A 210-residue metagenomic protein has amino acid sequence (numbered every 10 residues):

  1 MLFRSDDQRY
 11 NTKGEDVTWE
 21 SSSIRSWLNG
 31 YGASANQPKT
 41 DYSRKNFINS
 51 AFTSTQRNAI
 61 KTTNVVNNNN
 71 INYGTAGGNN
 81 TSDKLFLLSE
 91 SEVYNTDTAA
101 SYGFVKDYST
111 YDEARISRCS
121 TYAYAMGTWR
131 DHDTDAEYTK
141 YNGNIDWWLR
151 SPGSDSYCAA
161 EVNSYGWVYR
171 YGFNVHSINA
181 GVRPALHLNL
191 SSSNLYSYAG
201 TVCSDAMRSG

Functional and structural regions predicted by a protein language model:
M1-G210: Collagenous Gly-X-Y triple-helix signature in extracellular proteins
